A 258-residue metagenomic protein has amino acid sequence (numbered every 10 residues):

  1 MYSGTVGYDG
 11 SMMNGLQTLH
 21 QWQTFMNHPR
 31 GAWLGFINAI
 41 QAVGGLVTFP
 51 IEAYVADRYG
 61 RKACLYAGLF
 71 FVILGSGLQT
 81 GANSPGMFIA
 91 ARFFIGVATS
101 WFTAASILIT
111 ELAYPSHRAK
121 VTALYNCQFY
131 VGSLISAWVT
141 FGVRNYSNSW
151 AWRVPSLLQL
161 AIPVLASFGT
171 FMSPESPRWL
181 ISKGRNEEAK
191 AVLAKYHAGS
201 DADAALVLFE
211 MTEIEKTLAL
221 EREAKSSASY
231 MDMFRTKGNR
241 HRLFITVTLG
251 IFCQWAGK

Functional and structural regions predicted by a protein language model:
M1-A194, F209, A219-K258: Transmembrane-helix signature of 12-pass secondary carriers
Y196-F209: Short intracellular "coupling" helices and adjacent cytoplasmic loop segments at the cytosolic face of multi-pass
